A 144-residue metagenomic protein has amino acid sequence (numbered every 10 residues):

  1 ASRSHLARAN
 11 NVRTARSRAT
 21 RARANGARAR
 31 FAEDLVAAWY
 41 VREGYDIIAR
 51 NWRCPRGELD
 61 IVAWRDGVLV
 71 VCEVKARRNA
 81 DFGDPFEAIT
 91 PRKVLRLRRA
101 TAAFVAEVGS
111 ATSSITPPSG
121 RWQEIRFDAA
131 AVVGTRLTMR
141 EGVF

Functional and structural regions predicted by a protein language model:
A1-R3, V108-F144: Domain-level recognition of nuclease-like catalytic cores that cleave nucleotide substrates
A1-R50: Acidic-basic catalytic patches of nuclease active cores, encompassing PD-(D/E)XK and other metal-cofactor nuclease
Y40, L59-P85, I89, L97: Conserved catalytic cores of phosphodiester-cleaving nucleases, focusing on short active-site segments
I47-A49, V71, F127: Hydrophobic residues on conserved beta-strands that form the core of alpha/beta folds
R50-N51, W64: Charged, terminal alpha-helix-loop-beta segments that serve as non-catalytic nucleic-acid engagement and/or assembly
W52-P55, S119-R121: A short beta-turn/loop motif at secondary-structure boundaries
P55-G57, G134-T135: Short acidic/glycine-enriched loop/turn segments that link adjacent beta-strands
A88-S119: Short, charged, amphipathic alpha-helix that recurs within catalytic cores of restriction-modification and other
